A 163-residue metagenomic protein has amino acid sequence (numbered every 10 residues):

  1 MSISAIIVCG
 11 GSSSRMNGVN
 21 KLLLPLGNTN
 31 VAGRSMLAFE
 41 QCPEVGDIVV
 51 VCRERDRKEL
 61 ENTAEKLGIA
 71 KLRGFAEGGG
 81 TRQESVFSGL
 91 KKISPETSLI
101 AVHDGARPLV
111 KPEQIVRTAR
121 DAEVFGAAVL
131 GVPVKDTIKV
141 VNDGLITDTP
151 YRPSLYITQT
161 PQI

Functional and structural regions predicted by a protein language model:
M1-R57: N-terminal glycine-rich phosphate-binding loop and ensuing alpha1 helix
A5-I7, V50, V102, A127-L130: Structural beta-sheet core signal
I7, A32, G89, H103-D104 (+1 more regions): Residue-level signal for inorganic ion chemistry
G11-S14, R55-D56, T81, G105-P108 (+1 more regions): Short glycine-rich anion-binding loops that position phosphate/pyrophosphate groups of nucleotides and phosphorylated
M16, L60-A64, T118: Hydrophobic packing residues within well-ordered alpha-helices of enzyme cores
A32-T97: Conserved N-terminal catalytic core of the sugar/cofactor nucleotidyltransferase
E96-R107: Short beta-strand-to-loop acidic/aromatic patch adjacent to the donor-nucleotide binding site
V110-I163: Conserved core of the sugar-phosphate nucleotidyltransferase
